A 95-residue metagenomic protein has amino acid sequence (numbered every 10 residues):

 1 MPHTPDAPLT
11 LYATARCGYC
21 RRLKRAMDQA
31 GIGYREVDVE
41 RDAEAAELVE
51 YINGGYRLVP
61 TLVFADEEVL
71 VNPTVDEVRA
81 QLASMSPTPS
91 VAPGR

Functional and structural regions predicted by a protein language model:
M1-A7, T88-R95: Short, low-complexity, intrinsically disordered N-terminal peptides in bacterial proteins
M1-G33: Local sequence-structure signature of Cys/Sec-based thiol-disulfide redox active-site neighborhoods
G18, A43-E44, R57, E77: Short alpha-helical
I32-A46, Y56: Thiol-based oxidoreductase modules, predominantly thioredoxin-like and allied folds used for disulfide exchange
V49-N53, L82: Short amphipathic alpha-helix with an adjacent loop that forms part of the alpha/beta core around
N53-L62: Structural micro-motif
F64-G94: Non-catalytic, surface beta->alpha helical segment in thiol-disulfide oxidoreductase systems
